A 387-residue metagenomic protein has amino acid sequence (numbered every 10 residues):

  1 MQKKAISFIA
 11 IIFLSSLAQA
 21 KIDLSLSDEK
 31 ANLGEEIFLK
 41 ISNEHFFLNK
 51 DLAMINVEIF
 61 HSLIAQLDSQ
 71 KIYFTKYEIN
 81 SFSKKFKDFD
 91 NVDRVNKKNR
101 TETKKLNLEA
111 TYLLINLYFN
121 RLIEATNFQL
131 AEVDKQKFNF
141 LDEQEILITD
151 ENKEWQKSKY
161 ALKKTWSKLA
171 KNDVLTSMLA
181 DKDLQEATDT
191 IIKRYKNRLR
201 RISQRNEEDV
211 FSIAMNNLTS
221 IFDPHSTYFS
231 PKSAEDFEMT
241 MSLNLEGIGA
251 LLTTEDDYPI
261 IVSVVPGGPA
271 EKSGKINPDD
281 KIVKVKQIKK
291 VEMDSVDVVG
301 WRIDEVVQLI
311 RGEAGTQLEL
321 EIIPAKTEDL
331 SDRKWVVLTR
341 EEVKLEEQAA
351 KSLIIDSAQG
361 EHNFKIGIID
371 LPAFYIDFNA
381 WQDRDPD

Functional and structural regions predicted by a protein language model:
K3-A10: Sec-dependent signal peptide recognition, specifically the positively charged N-region followed immediately by
S15-L17: N-terminal signal peptide c-region/cleavage motif recognized by signal peptidases
A20-L26: Cleaved targeting-peptide boundary
I22, G34-F46, F82-N91, K193-N197 (+1 more regions): Acidic/histidine-rich, surface-exposed loop or edge segments in extracytoplasmic proteins
S25, L39-L52, S203-E207, S226-L245 (+4 more regions): Cleft-lining beta-strand/loop regions that shape enzyme active-site pockets
L26-D68, K76: N-terminal-proximal low-complexity accessory segments that begin disordered and transition into the first
N49, A65-Q66, K87, R100 (+5 more regions): PDZ/PDZ-like domain segments forming the peptide/carboxylate-binding groove, activating on the N-terminal beta-strands
K159, K163, K168-I260, I276-K284 (+4 more regions): Extended, non-catalytic substrate-recognition/exosite surfaces adjacent to catalytic cores, especially in enzymes
